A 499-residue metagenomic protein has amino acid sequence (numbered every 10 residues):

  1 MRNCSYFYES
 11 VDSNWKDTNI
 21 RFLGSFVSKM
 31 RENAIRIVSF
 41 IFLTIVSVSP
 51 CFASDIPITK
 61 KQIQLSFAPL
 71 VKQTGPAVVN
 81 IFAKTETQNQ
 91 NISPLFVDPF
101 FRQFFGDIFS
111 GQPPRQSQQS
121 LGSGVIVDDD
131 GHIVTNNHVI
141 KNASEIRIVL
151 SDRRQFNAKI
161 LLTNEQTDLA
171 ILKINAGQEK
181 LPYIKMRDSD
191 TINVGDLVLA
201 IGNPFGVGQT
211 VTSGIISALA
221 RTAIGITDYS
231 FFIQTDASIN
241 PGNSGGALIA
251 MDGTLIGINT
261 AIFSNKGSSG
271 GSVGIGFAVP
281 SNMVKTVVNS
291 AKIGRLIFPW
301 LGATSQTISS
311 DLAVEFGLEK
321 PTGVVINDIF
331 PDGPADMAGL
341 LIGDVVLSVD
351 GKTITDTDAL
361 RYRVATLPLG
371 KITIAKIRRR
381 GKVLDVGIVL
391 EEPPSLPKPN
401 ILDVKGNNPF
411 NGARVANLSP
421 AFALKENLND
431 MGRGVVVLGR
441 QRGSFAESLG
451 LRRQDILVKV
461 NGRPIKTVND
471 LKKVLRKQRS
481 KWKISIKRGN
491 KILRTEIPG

Functional and structural regions predicted by a protein language model:
M1-P99, Q118-Q119, H132, E145-V149 (+5 more regions): N-terminal targeting leaders that route proteins to membranes or the secretory/organellar pathways
R2, Y6-F7, S54-T59, L65-P69 (+9 more regions): C-terminal recognition in membrane/secretory proteostasis and scaffolding
A53-A68, Q73-I133, K141-A143, R154 (+6 more regions): Glycine-biased strand-turn-strand hairpin within the trypsin-fold
D55, K60, F67, Q88-S93 (+9 more regions): Active-site loop architecture of trypsin-fold serine endopeptidases
I81-K84, D129, N136, L161-T163 (+12 more regions): Residue-level recognition of beta-strand microenvironments
L121, V127-D128, L150, Q155 (+3 more regions): Short, acidic, Ser/Thr-enriched surface-loop or helix-capping motifs
H132, R154, R187-G208: Short glycine/Trp-rich loop-beta-loop segment that forms part of the substrate-binding cleft
H132-T135, S144, T167, G242-S244: Glycine/acidic-rich beta-strand-loop module
